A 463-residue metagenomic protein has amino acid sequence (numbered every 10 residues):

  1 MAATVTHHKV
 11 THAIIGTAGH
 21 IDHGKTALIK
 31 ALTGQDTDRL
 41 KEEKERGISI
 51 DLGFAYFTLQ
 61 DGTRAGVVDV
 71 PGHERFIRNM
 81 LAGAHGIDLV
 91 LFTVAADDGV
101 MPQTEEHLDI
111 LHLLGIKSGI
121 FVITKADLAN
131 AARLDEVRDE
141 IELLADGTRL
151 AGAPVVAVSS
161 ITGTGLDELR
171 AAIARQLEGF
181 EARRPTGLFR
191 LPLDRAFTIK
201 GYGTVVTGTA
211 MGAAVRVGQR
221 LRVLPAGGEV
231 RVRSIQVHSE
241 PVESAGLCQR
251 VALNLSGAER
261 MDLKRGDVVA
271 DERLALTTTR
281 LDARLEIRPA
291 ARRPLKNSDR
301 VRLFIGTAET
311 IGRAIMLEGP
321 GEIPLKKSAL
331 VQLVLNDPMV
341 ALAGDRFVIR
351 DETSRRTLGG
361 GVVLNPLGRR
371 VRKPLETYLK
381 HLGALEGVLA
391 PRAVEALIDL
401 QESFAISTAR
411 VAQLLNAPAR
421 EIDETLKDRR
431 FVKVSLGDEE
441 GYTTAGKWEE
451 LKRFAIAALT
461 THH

Functional and structural regions predicted by a protein language model:
A2-V70: Conserved G1/Walker A P-loop phosphate-binding module
H7, A126, L143-A291: Conserved catalytic-core segments of large NTP-driven translation/proteostasis enzymes
D22, L28, G47, D69 (+12 more regions): Residue-level signature of catalytic and energy-coupling elements of molecular machines, predominantly ATP/GTP-dependent
R64, V70-R75, H85-E136: Conserved Switch II/interswitch segment of TRAFAC-class P-loop GTPases
H73-E74, A96-M101, I116, K125-N130 (+7 more regions): Conserved nucleotide-binding/hydrolysis micro-motifs of P-loop NTPases
A95-A96, I120-D135, V156-T164, L169 (+5 more regions): G-domain G4 guanine-recognition motif of GTPases
A129-R133, L143, A258-H463: C-terminal effector modules of nucleic-acid-centric enzymes and ribosome-associated factors
